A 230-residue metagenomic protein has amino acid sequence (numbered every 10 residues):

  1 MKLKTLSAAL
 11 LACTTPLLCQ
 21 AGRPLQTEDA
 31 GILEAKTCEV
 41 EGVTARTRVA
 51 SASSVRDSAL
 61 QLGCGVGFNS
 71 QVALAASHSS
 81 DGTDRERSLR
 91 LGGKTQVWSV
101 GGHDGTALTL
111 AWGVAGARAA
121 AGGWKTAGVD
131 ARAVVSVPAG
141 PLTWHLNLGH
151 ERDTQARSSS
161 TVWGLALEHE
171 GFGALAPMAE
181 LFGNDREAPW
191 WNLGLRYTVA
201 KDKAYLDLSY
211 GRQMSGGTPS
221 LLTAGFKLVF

Functional and structural regions predicted by a protein language model:
M1-Q26: Cleavable N-terminal export/targeting peptides
Q20-F230: Transmembrane beta-barrel domains of Gram-negative outer membranes and organellar outer membranes
